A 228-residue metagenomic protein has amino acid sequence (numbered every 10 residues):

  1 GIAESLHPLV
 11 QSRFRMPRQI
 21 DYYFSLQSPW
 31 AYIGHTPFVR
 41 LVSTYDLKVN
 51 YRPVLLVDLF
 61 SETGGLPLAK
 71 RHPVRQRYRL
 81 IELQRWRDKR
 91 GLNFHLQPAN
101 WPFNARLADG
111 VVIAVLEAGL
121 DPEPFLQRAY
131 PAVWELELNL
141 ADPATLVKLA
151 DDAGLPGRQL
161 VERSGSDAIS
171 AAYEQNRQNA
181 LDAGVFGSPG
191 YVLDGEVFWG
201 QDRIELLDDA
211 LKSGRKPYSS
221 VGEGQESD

Functional and structural regions predicted by a protein language model:
G1-R15: Short, Lys/Arg-enriched N-terminal segments with co-localized hydrophobic residues within the first ~10-30 amino acids
P8-V10, V111, V115, R177-A180: Short, charged low-complexity linear motifs
R15-P17, L59-E62, Q76-Y78, R90 (+2 more regions): Generic detector of short, locally flexible boundary/turn motifs and exposed helical patches
R18-D21, L26-L47, E117-L120, P124 (+1 more regions): C-terminal cap of thioredoxin/glutaredoxin-like
L26, Y32-V133, Y218-Q225: Structural alpha/beta surface segment adjacent to cysteine/selenocysteine redox centers across thiol/disulfide enzymes
